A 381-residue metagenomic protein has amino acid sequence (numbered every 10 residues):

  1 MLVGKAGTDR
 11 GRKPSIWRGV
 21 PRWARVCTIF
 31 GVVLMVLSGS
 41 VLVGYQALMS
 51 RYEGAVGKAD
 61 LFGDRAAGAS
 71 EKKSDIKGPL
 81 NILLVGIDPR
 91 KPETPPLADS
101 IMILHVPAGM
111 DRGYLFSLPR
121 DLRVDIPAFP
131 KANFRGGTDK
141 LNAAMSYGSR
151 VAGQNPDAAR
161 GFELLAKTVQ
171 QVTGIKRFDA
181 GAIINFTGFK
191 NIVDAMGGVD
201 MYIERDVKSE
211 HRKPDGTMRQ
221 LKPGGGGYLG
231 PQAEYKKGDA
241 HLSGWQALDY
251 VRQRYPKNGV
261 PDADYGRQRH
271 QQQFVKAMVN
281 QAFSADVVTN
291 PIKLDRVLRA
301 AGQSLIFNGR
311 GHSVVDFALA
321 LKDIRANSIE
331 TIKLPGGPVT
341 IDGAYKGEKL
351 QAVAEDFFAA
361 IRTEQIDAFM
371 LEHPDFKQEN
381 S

Functional and structural regions predicted by a protein language model:
M1-S381: Non-catalytic, solvent-exposed segments at the cell envelope interface
